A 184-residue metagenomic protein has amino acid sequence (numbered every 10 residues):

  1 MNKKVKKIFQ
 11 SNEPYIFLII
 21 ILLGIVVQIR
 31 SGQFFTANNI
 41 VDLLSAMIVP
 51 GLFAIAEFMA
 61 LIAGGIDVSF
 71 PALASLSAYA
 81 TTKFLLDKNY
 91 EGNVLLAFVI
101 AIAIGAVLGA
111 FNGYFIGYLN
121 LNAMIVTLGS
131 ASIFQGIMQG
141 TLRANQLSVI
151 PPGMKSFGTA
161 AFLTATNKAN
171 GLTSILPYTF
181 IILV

Functional and structural regions predicted by a protein language model:
M1-P14, F35: Transmembrane alpha-helical segments of polytopic membrane transport and secretion proteins
K7, M124-V184: Transmembrane helix-bundle core of multi-pass membrane transporters and related energy-transducing complexes
E13-L18, L43, A72-L76, L95-A103 (+2 more regions): Hydrophobic alpha-helical transmembrane segments
I16-Q28, E57, I102-G105, A131-G136 (+1 more regions): Hydrophobic core segments of alpha-helical transmembrane domains in multi-pass membrane transport and ion-translocation
V27-R30, F35-K88, Y114-L121: Single transmembrane alpha-helix segments in multi-pass membrane proteins
I48, L52-A56, S77-A80, I104-F111 (+2 more regions): Membrane-embedded alpha-helical core segments of multi-pass
M59-I62, E91-A97, L119-L121, T141-P152: A cytosolic-side transmembrane-helix exit/cap motif
Y90-A131: Alpha-helical transmembrane segments within multi-pass membrane transporters and channels
